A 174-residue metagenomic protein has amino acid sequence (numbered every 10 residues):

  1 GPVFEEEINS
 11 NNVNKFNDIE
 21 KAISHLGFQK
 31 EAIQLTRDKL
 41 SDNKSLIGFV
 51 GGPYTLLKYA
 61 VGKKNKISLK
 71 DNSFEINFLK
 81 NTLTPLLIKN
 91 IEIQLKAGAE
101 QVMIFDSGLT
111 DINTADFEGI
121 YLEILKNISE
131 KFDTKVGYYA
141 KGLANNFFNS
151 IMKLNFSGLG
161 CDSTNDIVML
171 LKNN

Functional and structural regions predicted by a protein language model:
P2-R37: A gly/proline- and charged-residue-enriched helix-loop-helix capping module
H25-N174: Active-site loop segments of alpha/beta catalytic cores
